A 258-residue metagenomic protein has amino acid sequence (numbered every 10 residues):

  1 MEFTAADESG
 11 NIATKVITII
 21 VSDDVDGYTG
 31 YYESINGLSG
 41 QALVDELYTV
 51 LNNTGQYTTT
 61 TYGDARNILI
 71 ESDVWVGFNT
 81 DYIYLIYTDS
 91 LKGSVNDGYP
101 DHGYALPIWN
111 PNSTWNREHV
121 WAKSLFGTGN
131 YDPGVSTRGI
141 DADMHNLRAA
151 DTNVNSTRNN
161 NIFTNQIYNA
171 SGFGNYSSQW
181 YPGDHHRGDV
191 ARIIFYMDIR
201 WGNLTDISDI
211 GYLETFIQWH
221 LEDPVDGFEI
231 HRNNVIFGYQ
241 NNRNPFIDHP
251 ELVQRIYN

Functional and structural regions predicted by a protein language model:
M1-E8: Append "Rare intracellular matches occur via the same short Y/T/C beta-strand/loop motifs
N11, S39, T61, V225-D226: Helix N-terminus capping/helix-initiation residues
N11-I17: Extracellular and select intracellular beta-sandwich modules with Ser/Thr-enriched, small-residue motifs on
T18-V95, L252-N258: N-terminal module-boundary/linker segments of secreted carbohydrate-active enzymes
G63-S72, Y99-G103, P133-S136, Y181: Short alpha-helical segments and helix-capping/turn motifs at coil-helix boundaries
Y84-L85, S90-T114: Short, His- and charge-rich active-site/binding loops that engage polyanionic ligands
Y104-N258: Domain-level detector of nuclease and nuclease-like folds in predominantly extracellular/periplasmic contexts
